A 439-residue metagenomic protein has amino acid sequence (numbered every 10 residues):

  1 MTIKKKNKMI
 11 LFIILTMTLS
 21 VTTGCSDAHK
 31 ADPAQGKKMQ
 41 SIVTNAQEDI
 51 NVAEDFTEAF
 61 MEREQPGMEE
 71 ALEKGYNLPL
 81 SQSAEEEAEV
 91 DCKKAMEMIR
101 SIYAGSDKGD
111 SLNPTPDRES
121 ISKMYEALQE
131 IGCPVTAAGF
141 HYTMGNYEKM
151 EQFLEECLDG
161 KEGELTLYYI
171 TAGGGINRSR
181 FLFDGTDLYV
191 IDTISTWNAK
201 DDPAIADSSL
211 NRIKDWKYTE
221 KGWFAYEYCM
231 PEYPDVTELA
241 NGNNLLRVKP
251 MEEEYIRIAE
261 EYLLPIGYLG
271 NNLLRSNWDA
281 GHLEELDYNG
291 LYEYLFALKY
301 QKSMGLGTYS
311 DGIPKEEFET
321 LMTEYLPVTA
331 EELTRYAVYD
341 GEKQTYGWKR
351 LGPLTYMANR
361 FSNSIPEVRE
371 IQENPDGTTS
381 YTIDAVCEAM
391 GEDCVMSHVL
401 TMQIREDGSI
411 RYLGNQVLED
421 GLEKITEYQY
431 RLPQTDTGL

Functional and structural regions predicted by a protein language model:
T2-L11: Bacterial N-terminal signal peptides that target proteins for export
L11-L19: Hydrophobic helical h-region of N-terminal Sec-dependent signal peptides in bacterial secretory/periplasmic proteins
S20-G24: C-terminal motif of bacterial Sec signal peptides marking the signal peptidase cleavage site
S26-A28: Bacterial signal peptide processing site
K30-L439: Mature, Sec-exported extracytoplasmic domains of Gram-positive
